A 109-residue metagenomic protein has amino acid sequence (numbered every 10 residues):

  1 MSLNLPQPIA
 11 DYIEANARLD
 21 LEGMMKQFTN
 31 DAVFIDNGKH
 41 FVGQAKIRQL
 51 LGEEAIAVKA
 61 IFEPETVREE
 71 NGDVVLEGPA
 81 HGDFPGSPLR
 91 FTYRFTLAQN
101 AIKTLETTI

Functional and structural regions predicted by a protein language model:
M1-E22, K26: Short, low-complexity N-terminal intrinsically disordered segments enriched in polar/charged residues
V33, E77-H81, R94-T96: Residue-level recognition of well-ordered beta-strand positions that form the cores of beta-sheet-rich folds across
V33-V42: A short gly/proline-enriched turn/hairpin at secondary-structure junctions
F34, V67-E69, T107: Hydrophobic/anchoring residues in structured secondary elements
K46: Residue-level recognition of oxygen-bearing side chains
Q49-R90: Surface-exposed, charged secondary-structure patches
R90-I109: Short beta-strand edge/turn micro-motifs at domain boundaries
